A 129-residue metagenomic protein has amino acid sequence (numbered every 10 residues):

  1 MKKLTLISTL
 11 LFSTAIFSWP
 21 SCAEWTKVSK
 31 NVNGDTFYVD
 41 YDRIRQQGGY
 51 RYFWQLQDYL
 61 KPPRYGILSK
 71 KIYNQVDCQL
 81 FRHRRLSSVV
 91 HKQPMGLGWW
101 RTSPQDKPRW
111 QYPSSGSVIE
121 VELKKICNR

Functional and structural regions predicted by a protein language model:
M1-S8: Bacterial N-terminal signal peptides that target proteins for export
S8-A15: Bacterial N-terminal signal peptides
W19-I72, D77-R129: N-terminal secretory-pathway/extracellular module detecting exported/lumenal segments and adjacent signal-anchor/first
